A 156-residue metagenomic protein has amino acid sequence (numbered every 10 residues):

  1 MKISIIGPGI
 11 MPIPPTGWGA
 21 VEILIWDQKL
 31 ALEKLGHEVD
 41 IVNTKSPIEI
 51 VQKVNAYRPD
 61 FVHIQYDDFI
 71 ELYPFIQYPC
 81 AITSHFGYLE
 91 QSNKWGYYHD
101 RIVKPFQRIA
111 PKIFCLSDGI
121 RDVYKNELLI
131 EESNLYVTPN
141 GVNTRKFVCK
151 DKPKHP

Functional and structural regions predicted by a protein language model:
M1-T44: N-terminal subdomain of nucleotide-sugar transferases
I3-S4, F61-Y66, L72-S92, F114: Active-site proximal beta-strand in glycosyltransferases
G36, P59, Q77-Y78, I109-P111: Short, well-ordered alpha-helix to beta-strand connector turns
N43-V62, Y66, E71, Y97-R101: An amphipathic, basic-hydrophobic alpha-helix
H63, I109-D118, Y136: A short beta-strand/loop micro-motif in the catalytic core of glycosyltransferases that engages the nucleotide-sugar
K94-I113: Membrane-proximal helix-turn-helix segments that form the acceptor-binding/catalytic region of lipid-linked
F114, D151-P156: Conserved donor-binding/catalytic core segment of Leloir-type glycosyltransferases
G119, G141: Carbohydrate-associated surface elements
